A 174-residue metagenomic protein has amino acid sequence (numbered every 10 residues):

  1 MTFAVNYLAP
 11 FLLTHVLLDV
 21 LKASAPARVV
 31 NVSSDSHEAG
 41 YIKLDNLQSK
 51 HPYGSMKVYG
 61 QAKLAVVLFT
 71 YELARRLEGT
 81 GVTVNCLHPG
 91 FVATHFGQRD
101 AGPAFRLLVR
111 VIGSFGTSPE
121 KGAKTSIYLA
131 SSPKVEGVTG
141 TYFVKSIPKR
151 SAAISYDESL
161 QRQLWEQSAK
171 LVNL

Functional and structural regions predicted by a protein language model:
M1-F96, L171-L174: Rossmann-fold NAD(P)H-dependent dehydrogenase/reductase core
N6, T14, L18, A74 (+6 more regions): Generic helix-packing signal
A25, G81, A104-F105, G137: Secondary-structure boundary/capping signal
L47, A93-R110: A glycine/serine/threonine-rich, flexible loop-to-helix segment that serves as the NAD(P) cofactor-binding "lid"
S49-Y53, L108-V109, P148: Short glycine/proline-rich turn/loop motifs
A62, C86, R110-R150, Y156-R162 (+1 more regions): C-terminal helical subdomain
I154-S155, L174: Short arginine-rich
